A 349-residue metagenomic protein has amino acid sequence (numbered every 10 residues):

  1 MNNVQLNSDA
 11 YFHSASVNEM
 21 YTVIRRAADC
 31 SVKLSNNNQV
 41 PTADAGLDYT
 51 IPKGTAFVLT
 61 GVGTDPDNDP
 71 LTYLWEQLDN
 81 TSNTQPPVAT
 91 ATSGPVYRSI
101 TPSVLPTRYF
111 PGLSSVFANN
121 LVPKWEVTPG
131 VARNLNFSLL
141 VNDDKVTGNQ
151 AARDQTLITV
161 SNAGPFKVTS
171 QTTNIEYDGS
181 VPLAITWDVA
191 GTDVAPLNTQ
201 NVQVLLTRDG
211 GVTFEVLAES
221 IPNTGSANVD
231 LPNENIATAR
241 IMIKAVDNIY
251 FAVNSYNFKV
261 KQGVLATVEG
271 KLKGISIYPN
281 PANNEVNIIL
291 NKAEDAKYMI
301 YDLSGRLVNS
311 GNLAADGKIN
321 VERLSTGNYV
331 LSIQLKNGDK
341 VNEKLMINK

Functional and structural regions predicted by a protein language model:
M1-S138, T147-A152: Extracellular (secreted or membrane-anchored) zinc-dependent metallopeptidases, primarily metzincins but also closely
C30-N37, N257-Y278, N284: Residue-level detector of functionally pivotal "anchor" positions at catalytic/ligand-binding pockets or at interdomain
A45, Y49-F57, N174-V181, I277-A282: Short, solvent-exposed loop/linker segments at the N-terminal edge of repeated beta-sheet extracellular domains
I51, V62-D67, D143, D188-A195 (+1 more regions): Extracellular acidic, Ser/Thr/Pro-rich low-complexity tracts
K53-G63, P182-T186, E285-I289: A short beta-strand segment in extracellular, disulfide-stabilized domains
N142-N149, V246-Y250: Short, solvent-exposed loop/turn segments at the edges of extracellular beta-sandwich modules
L205-D209: Conserved Ser/Thr-centered positions that define the repeating blades of beta-propeller domains
V268-Y278, A282-K349: C-terminal outer-membrane/trafficking sorting elements
